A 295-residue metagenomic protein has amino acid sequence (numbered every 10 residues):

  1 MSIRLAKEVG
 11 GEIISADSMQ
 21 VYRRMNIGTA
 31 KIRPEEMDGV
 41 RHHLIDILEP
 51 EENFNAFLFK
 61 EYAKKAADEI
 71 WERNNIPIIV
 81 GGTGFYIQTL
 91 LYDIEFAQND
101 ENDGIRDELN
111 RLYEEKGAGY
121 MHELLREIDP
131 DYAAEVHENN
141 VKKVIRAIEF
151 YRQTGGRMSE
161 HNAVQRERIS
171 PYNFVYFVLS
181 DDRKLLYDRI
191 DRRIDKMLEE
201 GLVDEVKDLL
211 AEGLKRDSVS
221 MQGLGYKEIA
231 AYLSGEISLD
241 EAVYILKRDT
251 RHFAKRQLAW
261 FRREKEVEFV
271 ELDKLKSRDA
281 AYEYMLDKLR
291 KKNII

Functional and structural regions predicted by a protein language model:
M1-I295: Phosphate/pyrophosphate-binding catalytic cores of soluble transferases and nucleic-acid-acting enzymes
